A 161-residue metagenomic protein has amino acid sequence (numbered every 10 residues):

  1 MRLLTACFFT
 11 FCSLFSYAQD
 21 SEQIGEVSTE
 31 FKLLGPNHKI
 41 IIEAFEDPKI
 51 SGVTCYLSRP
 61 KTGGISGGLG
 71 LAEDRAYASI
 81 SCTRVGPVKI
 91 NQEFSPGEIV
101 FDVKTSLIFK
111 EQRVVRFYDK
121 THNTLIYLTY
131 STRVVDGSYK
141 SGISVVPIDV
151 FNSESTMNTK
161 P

Functional and structural regions predicted by a protein language model:
M1-L4: Positively charged n-region of N-terminal signal peptides that target proteins for export
F9-A18: Hydrophobic h-region of N-terminal signal peptides that target proteins for export in Gram-negative bacteria
Y17-E22, P161: Basic/polar N-terminal segments that are highly enriched at the extreme N-terminus, encompassing both cleavable
D20-S79: N-terminal secretory signal peptides
A44-E46, Y118, S131: Short, low-complexity Ser/Thr-rich regulatory SLiMs
P48-S51, K120-T124: Short, solvent-exposed coil/turn segments at beta-strand boundaries
T54-K120: Mature extracytoplasmic domains of secretory-pathway proteins
T121-P161: C-terminal partner/receptor-binding element of secreted or periplasmic proteins
